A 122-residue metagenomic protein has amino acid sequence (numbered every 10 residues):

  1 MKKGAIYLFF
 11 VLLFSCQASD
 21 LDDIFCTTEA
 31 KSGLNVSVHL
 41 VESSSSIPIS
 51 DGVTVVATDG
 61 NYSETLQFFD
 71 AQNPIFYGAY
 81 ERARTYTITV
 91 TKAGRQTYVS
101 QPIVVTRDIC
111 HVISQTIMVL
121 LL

Functional and structural regions predicted by a protein language model:
M1-G4: Positively charged n-region of N-terminal signal peptides that target proteins for export
L13-S15: C-terminal motif of bacterial Sec signal peptides marking the signal peptidase cleavage site
Q17-L34, S114-T116: Beta-strand-rich domain onsets/edges
S32-L34, E42-T65: Short, ordered, surface-exposed loop/turn motifs in non-cytosolic proteins
T65-A71: Short beta-strand segments within Ig-like beta-sandwich modules, predominantly Fibronectin type-III
A71-Y80: Short, surface-exposed beta-strand/beta-hairpin micro-motifs centered on an aromatic residue
R82-G94: A short, solvent-exposed beta-strand micro-motif common in secreted/extracellular proteins
K92-T116, L120-L122: Structured interaction patches on ligand/partner-binding surfaces of diverse proteins
